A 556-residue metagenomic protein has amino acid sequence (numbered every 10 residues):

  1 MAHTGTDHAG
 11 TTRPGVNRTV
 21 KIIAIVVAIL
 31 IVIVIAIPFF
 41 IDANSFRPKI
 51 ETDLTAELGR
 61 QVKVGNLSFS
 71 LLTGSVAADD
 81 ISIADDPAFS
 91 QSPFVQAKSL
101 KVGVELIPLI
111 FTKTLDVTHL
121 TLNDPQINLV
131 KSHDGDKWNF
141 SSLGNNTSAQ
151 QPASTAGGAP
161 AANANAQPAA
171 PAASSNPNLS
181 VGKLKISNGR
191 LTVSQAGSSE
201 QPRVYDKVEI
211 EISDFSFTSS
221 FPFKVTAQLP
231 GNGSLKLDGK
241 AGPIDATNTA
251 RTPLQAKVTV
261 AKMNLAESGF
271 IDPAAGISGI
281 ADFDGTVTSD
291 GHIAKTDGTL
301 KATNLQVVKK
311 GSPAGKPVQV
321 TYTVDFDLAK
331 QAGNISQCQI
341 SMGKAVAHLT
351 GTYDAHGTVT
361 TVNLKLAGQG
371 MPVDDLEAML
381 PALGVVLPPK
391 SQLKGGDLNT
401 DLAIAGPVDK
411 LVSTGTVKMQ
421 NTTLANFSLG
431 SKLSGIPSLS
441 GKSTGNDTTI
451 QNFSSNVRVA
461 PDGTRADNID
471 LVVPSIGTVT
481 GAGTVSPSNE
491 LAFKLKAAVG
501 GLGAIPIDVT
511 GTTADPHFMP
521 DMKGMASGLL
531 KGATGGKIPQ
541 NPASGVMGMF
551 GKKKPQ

Functional and structural regions predicted by a protein language model:
A2-G59, G535-P539, G545, G551 (+1 more regions): N-terminal type II signal-anchor transmembrane helix that functions as the membrane-insertion/stop-transfer segment
R60-V64, I450: A short, amphipathic edge element
S70, G74-S99, D116-Q150, K183-K185 (+4 more regions): Small-residue helix/turn framework positions
S99-L106: N-terminal post-signal-peptidase region of extra-cytosolic proteins
W138-S174, S438, Q540-A543, M549: Intrinsically disordered, low-complexity segments enriched in small/polar residues
Q167-S194: Intrinsic low-complexity, intrinsically disordered segments
